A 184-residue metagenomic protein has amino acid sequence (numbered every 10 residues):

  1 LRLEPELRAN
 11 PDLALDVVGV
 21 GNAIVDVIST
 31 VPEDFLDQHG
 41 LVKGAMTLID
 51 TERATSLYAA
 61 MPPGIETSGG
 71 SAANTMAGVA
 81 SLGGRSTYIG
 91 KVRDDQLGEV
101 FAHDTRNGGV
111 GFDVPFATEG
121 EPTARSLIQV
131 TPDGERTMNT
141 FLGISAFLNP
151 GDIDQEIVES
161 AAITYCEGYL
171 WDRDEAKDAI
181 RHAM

Functional and structural regions predicted by a protein language model:
L1-I89, E99: Glycine-rich phosphate/adenosyl-contacting loop at the front of the ribokinase-like
L15, T123-R125: Change "...and in nucleic-acid phosphodiester-cleaving endonucleases..." to "...and in nucleic-acid processing enzymes
L36-D37, T105-N107, V130-D133: Short, hinge-like loop/turn segments at secondary-structure boundaries
A80-T87, V110, A162-Y165: Short, surface-exposed connector motifs at secondary-structure boundaries
D94, G98-N107: Short, electropositive alpha-helical surface patch
D104-E121: A glycine-rich helix N-cap at a beta->alpha junction
D113-T118, I128-K177: Conserved phosphate-binding/catalytic loop of the ribokinase/pfkB sugar-kinase fold
A179-M184: Catalytic-core regions built around general acid/base machinery
